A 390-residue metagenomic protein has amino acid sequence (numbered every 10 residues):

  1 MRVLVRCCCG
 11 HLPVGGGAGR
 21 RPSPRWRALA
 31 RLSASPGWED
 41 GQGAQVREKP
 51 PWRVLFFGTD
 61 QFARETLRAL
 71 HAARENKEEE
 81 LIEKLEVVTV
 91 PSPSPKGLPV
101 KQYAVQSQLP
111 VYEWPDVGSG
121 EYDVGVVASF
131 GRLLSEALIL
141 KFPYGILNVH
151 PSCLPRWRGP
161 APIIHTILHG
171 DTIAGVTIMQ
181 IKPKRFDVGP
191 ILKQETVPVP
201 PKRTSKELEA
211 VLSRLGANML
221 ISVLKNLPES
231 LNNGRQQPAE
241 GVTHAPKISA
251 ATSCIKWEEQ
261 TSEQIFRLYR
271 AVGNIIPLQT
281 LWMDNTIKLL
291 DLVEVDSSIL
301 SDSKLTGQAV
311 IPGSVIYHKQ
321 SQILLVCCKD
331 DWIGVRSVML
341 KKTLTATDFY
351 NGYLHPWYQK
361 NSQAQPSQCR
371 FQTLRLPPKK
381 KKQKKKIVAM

Functional and structural regions predicted by a protein language model:
R2-I276, D330-G334, L340-T345, Y350-M390: One-carbon transfer enzymes
F56, V88-T89, L281, L289-D291: Short beta-strand segments
T177, Q279-L281, I323-L325: Residue-level detector of beta-strand face positions
K247, C254-K256, M283-S303, W332-K341: A short acidic-to-branched-hydrophobic micro-motif
D296, L300-I333, M339-K341, D348-N351: Low-complexity, glycine/alanine/valine/leucine- and proline-rich hydrophobic stretches
